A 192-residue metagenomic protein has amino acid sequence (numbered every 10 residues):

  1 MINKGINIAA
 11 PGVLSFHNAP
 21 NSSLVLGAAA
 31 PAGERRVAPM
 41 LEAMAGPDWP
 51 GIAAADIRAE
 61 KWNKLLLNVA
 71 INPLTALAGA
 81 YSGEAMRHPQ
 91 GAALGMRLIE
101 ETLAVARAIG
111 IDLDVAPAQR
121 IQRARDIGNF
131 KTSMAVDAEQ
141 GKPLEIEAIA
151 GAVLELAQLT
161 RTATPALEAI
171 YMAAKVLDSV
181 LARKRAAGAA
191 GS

Functional and structural regions predicted by a protein language model:
M1-E60, K64: Rossmann-fold dinucleotide-binding core
G12-V13, A45-G46, I71-A76, L103-R107 (+1 more regions): Short hydrophobic/aromatic-rich motifs at helix boundaries and adjacent loops
V13-A28, G79-M86, F130-Q140: Helix-loop-beta segment of a Rossmann-like dinucleotide-binding subdomain
S15-A19, V69-A70, R183-K184: Short, hinge-like loop/turn segments at secondary-structure boundaries
A29-P31, Q90, D126: Structured loop/turn residues at secondary-structure junctions
W49-A54, A76-A85, D112-D114: Short, structured loop/turn "capping" segments at alpha-beta junctions
R58-M86, Q90-L103, N129: Active-site-proximal catalytic alpha-helix in oxidoreductases
E84, A92, M96-S192: NAD(P)-dependent Rossmann-like dehydrogenase/reductase catalytic/cofactor-binding core
